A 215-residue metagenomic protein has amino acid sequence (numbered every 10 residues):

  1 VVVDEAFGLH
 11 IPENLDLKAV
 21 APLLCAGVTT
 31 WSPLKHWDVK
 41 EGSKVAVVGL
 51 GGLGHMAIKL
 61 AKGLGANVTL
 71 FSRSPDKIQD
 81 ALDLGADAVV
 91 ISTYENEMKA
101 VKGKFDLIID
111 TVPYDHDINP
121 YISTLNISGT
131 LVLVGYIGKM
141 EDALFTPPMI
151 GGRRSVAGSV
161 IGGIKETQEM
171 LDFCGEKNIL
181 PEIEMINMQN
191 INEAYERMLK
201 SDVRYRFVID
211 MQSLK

Functional and structural regions predicted by a protein language model:
V1-V48: NAD(P)H dinucleotide-binding glycine-rich loop of Rossmann-like/cofactor-binding domains, especially the beta1-alpha1
E41-L50, K62-P120: Adenosine-nucleotide cofactor-binding segment
G51, S74, I137, G162: Residues in the short beta-alpha loop(s) of Rossmann-like NAD(P)-binding domains
G54-H55: N-terminal Rossmann-fold NAD(P) dinucleotide-binding loop
P75, I164-K215: C-terminal hydrophobic helical "lid"/dimerization subdomain of Rossmann-like NAD(P)H-dependent oxidoreductases
L125-N126: Helix-to-beta-strand junctions that scaffold the AdoMet/dcAdoMet cofactor pocket in Class I SAM-dependent enzymes
G129-T130: Glycine-centered, small-residue-biased loops immediately flanking beta-strands in adenine/cofactor-binding cores
G135-R153, I164-D172: Rossmann-fold NAD(P)-binding glycine/threonine-rich loop
